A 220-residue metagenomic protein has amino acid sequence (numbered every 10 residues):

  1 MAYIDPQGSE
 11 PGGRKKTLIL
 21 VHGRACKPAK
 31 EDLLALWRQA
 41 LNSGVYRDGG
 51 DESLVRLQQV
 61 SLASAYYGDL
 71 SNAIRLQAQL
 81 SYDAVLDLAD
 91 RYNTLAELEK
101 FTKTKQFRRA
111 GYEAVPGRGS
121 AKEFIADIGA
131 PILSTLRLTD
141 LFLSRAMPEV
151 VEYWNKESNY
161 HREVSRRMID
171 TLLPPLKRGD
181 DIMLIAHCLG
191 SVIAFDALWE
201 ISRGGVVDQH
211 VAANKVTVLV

Functional and structural regions predicted by a protein language model:
A2-E99, V211-V220: Extended charged low-complexity segments that act as oligomerization/scaffolding linkers
G8, G12-G13, G23, G44 (+8 more regions): Residue-identity detector for glycine
K16-S43, P148-V220: Serine-dependent carboxylesterase/thioesterase catalytic core of lipase-like alpha/beta-hydrolase/SGNH enzymes
A25-C26, Q58-G179: Active-site catalytic motif of lipid deacylating hydrolases and related acyltransferases
